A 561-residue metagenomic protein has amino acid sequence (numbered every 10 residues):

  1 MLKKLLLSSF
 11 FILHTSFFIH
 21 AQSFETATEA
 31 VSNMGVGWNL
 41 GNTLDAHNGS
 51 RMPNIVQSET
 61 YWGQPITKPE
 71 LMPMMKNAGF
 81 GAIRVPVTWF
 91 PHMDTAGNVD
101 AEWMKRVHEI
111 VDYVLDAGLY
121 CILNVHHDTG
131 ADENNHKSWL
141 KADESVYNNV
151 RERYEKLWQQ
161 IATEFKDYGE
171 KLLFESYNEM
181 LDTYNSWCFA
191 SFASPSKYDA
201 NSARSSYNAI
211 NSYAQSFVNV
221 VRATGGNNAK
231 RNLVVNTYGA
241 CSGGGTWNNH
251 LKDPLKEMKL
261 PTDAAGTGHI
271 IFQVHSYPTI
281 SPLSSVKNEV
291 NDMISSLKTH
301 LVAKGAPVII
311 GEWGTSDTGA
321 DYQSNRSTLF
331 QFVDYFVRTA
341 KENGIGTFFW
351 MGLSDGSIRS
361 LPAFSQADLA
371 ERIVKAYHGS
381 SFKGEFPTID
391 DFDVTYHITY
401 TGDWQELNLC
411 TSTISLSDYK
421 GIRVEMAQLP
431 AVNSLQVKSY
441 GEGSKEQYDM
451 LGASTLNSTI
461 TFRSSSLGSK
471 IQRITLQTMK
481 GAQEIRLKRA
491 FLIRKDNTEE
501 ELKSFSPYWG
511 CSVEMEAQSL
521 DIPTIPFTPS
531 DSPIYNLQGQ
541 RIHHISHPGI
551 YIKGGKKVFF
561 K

Functional and structural regions predicted by a protein language model:
K4-H14: Sec-dependent N-terminal signal peptides
A21-A82: N-terminal carbohydrate-binding accessory modules
G49-Q57, W89-K105, T129-V150, D182-D199 (+2 more regions): Surface-exposed, active-site-proximal loop segments in enzymatic domains
N54-T60, Q64, G81, K156-Q159 (+4 more regions): Extracellular glycoside hydrolase catalytic/binding regions
W62-A82, M93, G97-H127, A131-S176 (+1 more regions): An active-site-proximal structural segment forming one wall of the substrate-binding cleft that immediately precedes
A320-T395: Aromatic-rich peripheral "rim/lid" segments of glycoside hydrolase catalytic domains that contact and position glycan
Y396-Q472, Q477-E501: Extracellular ligand-binding interfaces
A517-K561: C-terminal outer-membrane/trafficking sorting elements
